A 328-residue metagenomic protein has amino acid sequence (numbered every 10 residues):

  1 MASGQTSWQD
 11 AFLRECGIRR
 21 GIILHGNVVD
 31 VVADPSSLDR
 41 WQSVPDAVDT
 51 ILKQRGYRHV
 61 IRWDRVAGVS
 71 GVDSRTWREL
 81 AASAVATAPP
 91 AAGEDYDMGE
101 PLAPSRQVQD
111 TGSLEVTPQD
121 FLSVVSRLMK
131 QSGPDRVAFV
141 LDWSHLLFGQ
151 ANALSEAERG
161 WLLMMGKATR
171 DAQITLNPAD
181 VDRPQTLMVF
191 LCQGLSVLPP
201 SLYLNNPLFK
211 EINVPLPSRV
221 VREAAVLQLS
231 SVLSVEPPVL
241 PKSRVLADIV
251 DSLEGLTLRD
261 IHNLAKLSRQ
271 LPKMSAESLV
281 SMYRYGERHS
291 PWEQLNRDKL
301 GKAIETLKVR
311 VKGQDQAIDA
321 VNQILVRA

Functional and structural regions predicted by a protein language model:
M1-G160: Extended, compositionally biased accessory segments flanking or bridging domains
A2-I23, V69-E79, A84, Y203-S218 (+1 more regions): AAA+ P-loop ATPase motor domain of ring mechanoenzymes
L13-G17, Q54, L128-P134, D171-P184 (+1 more regions): Conserved catalytic network of the ASCE P-loop NTPase/AAA+ motor domain
I23, F139-D142, T186-Q193, V250: Extended hydrophobic secondary-structure segments that form protein cores and membrane-embedded regions
V28-V31, S144-L147, G194-L198, P217-V221: Conserved nucleotide-binding/hydrolysis micro-motifs of P-loop NTPases
L146, K167, L267-Q270: Positions within ordered alpha-helical repeat solenoids
A151-A153, S201-N206: Short coil/turn segments at secondary-structure boundaries
W161-S201, R219-V221: Sensor-1/coupling segment of RecA-like P-loop NTPase cores
